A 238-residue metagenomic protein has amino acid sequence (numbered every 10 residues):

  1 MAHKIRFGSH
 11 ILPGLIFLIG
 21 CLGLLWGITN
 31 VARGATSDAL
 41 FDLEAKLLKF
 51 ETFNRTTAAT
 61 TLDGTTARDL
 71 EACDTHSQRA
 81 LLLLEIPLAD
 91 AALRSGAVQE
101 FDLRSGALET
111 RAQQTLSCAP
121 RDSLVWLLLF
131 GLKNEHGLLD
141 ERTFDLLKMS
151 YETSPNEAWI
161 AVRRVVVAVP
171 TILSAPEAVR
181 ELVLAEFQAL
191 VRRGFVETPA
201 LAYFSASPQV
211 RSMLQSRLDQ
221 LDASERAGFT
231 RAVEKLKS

Functional and structural regions predicted by a protein language model:
M1-S9: Short, Lys/Arg-rich N-terminal segment immediately upstream of the first membrane anchor
S9-V31: Hydrophobic membrane-insertion alpha-helices, especially the h-region of bacterial N-terminal signal peptides
I11-L15, G96-A97, R121-D122: Short, flexible segments with low predicted structural confidence
G20-L24, A58-A67, E100-T115, E141-Y151 (+2 more regions): Alpha-helical repeat scaffolds
R33-F50, D69-S95, A119-L132, A158-V169 (+2 more regions): Amphipathic alpha-helical repeat scaffolds of TPR domains
L43-A72, L108, T115, S150 (+6 more regions): Alpha-helical solenoid scaffolds that mediate protein-protein interactions, centered on TPR/SEL1-like repeats but also
V98-V169, A175: Non-cytosolic head/periplasmic domains of membrane-anchored proteins
M149-S238: Extracytoplasmic/periplasmic C-terminal soluble domains
